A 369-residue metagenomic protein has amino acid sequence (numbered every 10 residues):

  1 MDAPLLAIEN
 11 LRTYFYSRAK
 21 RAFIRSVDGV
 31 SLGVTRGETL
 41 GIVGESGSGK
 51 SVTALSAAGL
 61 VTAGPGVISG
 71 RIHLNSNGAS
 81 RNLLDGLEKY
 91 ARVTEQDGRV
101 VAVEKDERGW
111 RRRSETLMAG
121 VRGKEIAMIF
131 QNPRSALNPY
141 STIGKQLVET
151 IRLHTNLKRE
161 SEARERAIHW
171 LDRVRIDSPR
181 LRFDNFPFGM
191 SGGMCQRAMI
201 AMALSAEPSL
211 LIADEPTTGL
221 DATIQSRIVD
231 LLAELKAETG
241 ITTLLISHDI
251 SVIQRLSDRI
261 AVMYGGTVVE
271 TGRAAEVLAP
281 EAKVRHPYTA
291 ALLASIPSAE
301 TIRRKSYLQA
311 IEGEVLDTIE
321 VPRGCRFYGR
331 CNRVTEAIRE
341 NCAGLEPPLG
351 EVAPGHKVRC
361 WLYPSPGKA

Functional and structural regions predicted by a protein language model:
F15-K20, V61-G64, S76-S80, L84-M118 (+6 more regions): ABC-type ATPase nucleotide-binding domains, specifically the catalytic core motifs of the NBD
S80-D85, D97-E104, A274-A369: Charged, flexible cofactor/metal-binding loops and thiol motifs
E162-L181, A290-A294: Conserved ABC ATPase "signature" region
S205-S209: A short, proline-enriched helix->beta-strand linker immediately N-terminal to the Walker B motif in ABC-type P-loop
L211-D214: Catalytic Walker B motif of ABC-type/P-loop ATPase nucleotide-binding domains
P216, L220-R304: P-loop NTP-binding/switch modules centered on Walker-like glycine-rich loops
